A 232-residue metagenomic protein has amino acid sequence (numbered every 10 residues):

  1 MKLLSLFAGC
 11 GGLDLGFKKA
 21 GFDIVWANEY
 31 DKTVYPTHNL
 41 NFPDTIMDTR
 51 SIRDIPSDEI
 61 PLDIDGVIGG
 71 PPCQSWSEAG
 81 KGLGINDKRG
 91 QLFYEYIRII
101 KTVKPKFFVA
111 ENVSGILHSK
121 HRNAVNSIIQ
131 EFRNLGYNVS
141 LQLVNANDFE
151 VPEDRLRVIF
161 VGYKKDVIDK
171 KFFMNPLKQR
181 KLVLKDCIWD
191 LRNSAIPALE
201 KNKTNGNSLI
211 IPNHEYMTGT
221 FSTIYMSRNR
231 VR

Functional and structural regions predicted by a protein language model:
K2-I24, E131-N134, R157-R232: S-adenosyl-L-methionine-dependent DNA methyltransferase catalytic core
K2-K104, S114-H118, N123-N126: Core alpha/beta nucleotide-donor-binding catalytic domains of modification enzymes
V25-A27, V67, F108, Q142 (+1 more regions): Generic beta-strand hydrophobic packing signal
Y35, N86, D154, Y225-N229: Short alpha-helical segments used as structural interaction elements across diverse proteins
R53, D58, N145-N147, S194: Short, solvent-exposed coil/turn elements at secondary-structure transition points
P61, P71-P72, P105, P152 (+1 more regions): Proline-rich low-complexity regions
G69, R89-Q91, K106-G115, D148-D154 (+2 more regions): Noncatalytic linker/hinge segments flanking ATPase motor cores
Q91-D154, V158-Y163: Conserved Class I SAM-dependent methyltransferase catalytic core
